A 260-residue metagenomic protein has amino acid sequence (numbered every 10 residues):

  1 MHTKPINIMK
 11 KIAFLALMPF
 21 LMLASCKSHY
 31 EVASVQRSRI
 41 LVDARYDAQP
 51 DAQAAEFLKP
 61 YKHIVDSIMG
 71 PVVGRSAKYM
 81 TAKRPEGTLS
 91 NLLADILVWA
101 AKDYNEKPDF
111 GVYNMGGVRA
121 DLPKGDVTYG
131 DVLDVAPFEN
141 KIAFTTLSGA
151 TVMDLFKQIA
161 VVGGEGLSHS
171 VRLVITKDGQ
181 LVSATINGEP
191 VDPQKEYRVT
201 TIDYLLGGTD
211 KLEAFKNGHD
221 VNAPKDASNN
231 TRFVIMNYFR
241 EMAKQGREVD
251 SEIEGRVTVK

Functional and structural regions predicted by a protein language model:
M1-M9: N-terminal secretory signal peptides that target proteins for export/translocation
K10-A16: Sec-dependent signal peptide recognition, specifically the positively charged N-region followed immediately by
M22-S25: C-terminal motif of bacterial Sec signal peptides marking the signal peptidase cleavage site
H29-D43, L92, V98-A100, E106-G111 (+1 more regions): Feature captures C-terminal
V35-D121: Hard-cation-handling environments
